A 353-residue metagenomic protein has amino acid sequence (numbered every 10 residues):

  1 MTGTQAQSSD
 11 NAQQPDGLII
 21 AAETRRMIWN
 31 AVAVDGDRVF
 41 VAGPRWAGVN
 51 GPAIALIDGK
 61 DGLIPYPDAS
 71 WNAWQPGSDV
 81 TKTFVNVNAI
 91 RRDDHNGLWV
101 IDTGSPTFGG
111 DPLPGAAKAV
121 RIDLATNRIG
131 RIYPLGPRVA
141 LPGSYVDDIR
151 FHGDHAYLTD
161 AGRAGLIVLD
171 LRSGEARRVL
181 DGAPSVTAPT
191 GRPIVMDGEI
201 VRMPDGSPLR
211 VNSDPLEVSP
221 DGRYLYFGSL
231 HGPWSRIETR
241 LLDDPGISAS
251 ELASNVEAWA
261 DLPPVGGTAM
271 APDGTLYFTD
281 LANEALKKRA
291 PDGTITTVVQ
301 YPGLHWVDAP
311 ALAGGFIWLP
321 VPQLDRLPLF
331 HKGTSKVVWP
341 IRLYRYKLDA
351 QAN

Functional and structural regions predicted by a protein language model:
I19-P52: Beta-strand-rich domains and repeat architectures in extracellular enzymes and scaffolds, especially beta-propellers
R25-G36, S78-G97, I101, R138-Y157 (+4 more regions): Beta-rich, blade/repeat-based domains predominating in secreted/periplasmic proteins but also intracellular
F40-A73, G109-D111, L124-A125: Beta-propeller domains
V41-G48, V100-G104, D111, L158-G162 (+5 more regions): Conserved beta-strand positions in repeat-built beta-propeller and related beta-rich domains
K60-W99, T103-T107, P112, R131-V139: Blade-loop segments of beta-propeller domains
L63-A73, G130-P134, R177-R192, D244-A260 (+1 more regions): Beta-propeller fold detector
P106-H155, T159: Asp-box/WD-like beta-propeller blade repeats and closely related beta-sheet repeat scaffolds
R172-A176, I237-S248, L348-A352: Short loop/turn segments immediately following beta-strands, especially the blade-tip and inter-blade linker loops
